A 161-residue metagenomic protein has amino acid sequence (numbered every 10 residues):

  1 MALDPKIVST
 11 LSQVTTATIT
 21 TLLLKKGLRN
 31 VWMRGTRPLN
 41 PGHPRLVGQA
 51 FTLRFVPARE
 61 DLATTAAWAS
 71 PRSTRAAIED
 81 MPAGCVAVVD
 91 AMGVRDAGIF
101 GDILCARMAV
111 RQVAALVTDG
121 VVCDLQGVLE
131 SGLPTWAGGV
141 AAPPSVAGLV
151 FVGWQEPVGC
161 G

Functional and structural regions predicted by a protein language model:
M1-G161: Feature captures the catalytic cores and cofactor-binding loops of soluble hydro-lyases/lyases that act on carboxylate
